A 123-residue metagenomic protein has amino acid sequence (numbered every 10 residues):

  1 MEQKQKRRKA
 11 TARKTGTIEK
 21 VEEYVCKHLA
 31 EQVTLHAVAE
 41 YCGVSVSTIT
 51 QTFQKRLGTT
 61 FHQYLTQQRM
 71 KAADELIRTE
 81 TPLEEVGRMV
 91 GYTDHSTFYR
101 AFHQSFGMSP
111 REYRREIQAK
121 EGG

Functional and structural regions predicted by a protein language model:
M1-K9, V44-T50: An amphipathic alpha-helical interaction segment
K6-R7, T11-A12, H36, E40: Extended mid-to-C-terminal alpha-helical interaction segments
A10-V21, T66-R69: N-terminal positioning helix adjacent to the helix-turn-helix/winged-helix DNA-binding module
E23, K27, Q32, H36 (+2 more regions): Terminal helix-turn-helix DNA-binding modules in bacterial transcription factors
S45, T60, T93, M108-R111: Short coil/turn motifs that cap or connect alpha-helices
I49, F53, T97-F98, F102: Short hydrophobic/aromatic patch on the recognition helix
R100-G123: …primarily DNA-binding HTH/wHTH and HhH modules…
